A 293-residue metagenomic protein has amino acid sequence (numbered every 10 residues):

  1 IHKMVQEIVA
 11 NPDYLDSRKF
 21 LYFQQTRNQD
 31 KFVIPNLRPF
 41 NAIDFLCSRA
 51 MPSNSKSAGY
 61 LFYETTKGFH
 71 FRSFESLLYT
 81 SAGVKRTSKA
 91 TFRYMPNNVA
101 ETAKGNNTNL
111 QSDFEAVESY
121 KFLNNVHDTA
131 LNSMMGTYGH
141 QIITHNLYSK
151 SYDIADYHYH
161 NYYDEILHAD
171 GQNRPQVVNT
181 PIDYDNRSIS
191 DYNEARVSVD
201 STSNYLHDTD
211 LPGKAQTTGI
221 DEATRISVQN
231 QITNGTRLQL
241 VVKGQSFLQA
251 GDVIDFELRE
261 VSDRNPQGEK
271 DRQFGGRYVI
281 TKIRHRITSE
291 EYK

Functional and structural regions predicted by a protein language model:
I1-F20: Glycine-rich, acidic and aromatic/proline-enriched surface loops and short helix-turn segments that act as binding
I1-H2, P35-I43, F247, Q273: Solvent-exposed, acidic/flexible segments
I8, P12, C47-N54, L258: Sec/Tat-exported extracytoplasmic proteins
F20-F122, A130, Y138, I154: Short beta-strand-centered interaction patches in the first periplasmic/extracellular domains of large envelope
R93-K293: An acidic/polar, Gly/Ser/Thr-rich interaction patch typically located in mid-to-C-terminal regions of proteins
